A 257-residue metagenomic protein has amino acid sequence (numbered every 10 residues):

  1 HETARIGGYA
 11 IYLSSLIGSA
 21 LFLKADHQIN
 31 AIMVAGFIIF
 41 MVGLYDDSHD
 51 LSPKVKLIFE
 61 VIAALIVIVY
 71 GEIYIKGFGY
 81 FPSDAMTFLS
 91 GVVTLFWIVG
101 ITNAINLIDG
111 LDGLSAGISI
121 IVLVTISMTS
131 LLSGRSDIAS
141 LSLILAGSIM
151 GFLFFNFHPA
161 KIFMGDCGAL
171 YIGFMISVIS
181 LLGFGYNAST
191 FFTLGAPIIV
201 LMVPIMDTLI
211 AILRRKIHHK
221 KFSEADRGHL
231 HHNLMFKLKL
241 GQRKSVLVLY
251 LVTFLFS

Functional and structural regions predicted by a protein language model:
H1-A4, I210-R243: Cytosolic, membrane-interface loops and tails of multi-pass inner-membrane proteins
H1-T208: "…together with the soluble PPM/PP2C metallo-phosphatase catalytic core" -> "…together with the soluble PPM/PP2C
Y9, R243-K244: Acidic, Ser/Thr-rich low-complexity segments on the non-lumenal side of membrane proteins
L16-G18, Y250-S257: Alpha-helical transmembrane segments and their membrane-interface junctions in multi-pass membrane proteins
A116, K244-Y250: Helix-helix packing/entry segments at the starts of transmembrane helices
R227-H231, V248, L255: Short amphipathic alpha-helical surface patches that serve as generic macromolecular interface elements
